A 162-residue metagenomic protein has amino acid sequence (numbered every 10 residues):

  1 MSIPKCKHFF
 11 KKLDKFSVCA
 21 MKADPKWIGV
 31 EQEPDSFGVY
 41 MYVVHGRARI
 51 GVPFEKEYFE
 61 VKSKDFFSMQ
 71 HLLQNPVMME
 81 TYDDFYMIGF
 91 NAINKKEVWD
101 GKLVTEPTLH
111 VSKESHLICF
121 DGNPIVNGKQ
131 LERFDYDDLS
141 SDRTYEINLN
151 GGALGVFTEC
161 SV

Functional and structural regions predicted by a protein language model:
P4-K7, S17-D35, R49-G51, V61 (+4 more regions): Conserved short histidine dyad/triad with adjacent acidic residue
G38: Short coil/loop residues immediately preceding or within conserved phosphate-binding loops of NTP-utilizing enzyme
M41: Structured binding elements
R47, E55-E60, D65, Q70-V98 (+1 more regions): Ligand-binding loop in jelly-roll beta-barrel domains
E114-F120: Beta-rich globular "head" domains
E132-D138: Contiguous ligand/interfacial binding patches
